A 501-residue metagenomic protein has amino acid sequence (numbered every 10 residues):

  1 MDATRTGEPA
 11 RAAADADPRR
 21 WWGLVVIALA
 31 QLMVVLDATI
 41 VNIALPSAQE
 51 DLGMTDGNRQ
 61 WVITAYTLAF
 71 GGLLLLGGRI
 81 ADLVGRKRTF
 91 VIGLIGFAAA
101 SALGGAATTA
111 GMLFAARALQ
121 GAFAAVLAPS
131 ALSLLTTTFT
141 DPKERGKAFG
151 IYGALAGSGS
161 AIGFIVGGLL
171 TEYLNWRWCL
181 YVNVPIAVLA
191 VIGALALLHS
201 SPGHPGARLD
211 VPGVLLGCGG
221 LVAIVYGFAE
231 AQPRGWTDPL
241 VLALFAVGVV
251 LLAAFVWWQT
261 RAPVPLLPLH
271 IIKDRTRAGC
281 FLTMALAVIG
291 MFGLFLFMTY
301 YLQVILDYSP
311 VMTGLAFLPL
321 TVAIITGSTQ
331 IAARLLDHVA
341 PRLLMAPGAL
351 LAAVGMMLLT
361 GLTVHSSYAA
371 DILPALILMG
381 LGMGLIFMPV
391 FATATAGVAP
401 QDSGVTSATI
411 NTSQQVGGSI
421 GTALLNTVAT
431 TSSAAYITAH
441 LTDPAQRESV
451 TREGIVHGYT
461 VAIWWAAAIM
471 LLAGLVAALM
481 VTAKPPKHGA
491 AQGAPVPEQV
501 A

Functional and structural regions predicted by a protein language model:
M1-R19, G203, A445-R452, M480-A501: Intrinsic disorder in cytosolic terminal tails and internal cytosolic loops of multi-pass membrane transporters
D2-A196, Q330, H338-V339, M345 (+1 more regions): Transmembrane-helix bundle of Major Facilitator Superfamily
R11-A14, V191-C218, T260-R275, L336-D337 (+2 more regions): Flexible interhelical linker loops that connect adjacent transmembrane helices in multi-pass membrane transporters
R19-A69, N175, P212, T237-L244 (+3 more regions): Transmembrane core module of solute transporters
V34, I63-Y66, F70, F97 (+12 more regions): Structural signature of transmembrane alpha-helices in multi-pass secondary transporters
V84-L94, A107-G111, A115, L127-A131 (+3 more regions): C-terminal module of multi-pass small-molecule transporters
L132, V184-G203, C218-E230, V247-A262 (+1 more regions): C-terminal membrane-cytosol helix-exit motif in multi-pass small-molecule transporters
E172-V184, A229-V241, S309, T431-A468: A membrane-interface helix-boundary motif in multi-pass transporters
